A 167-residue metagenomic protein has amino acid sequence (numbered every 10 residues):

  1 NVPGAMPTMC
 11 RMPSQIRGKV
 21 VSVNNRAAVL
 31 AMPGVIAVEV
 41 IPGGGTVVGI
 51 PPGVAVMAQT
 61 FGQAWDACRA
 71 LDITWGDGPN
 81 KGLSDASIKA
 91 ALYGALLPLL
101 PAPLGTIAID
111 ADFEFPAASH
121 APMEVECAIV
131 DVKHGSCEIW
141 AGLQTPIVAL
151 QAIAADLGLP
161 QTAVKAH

Functional and structural regions predicted by a protein language model:
N1-H167: Structural alpha/beta core scaffold segments of enzyme domains
